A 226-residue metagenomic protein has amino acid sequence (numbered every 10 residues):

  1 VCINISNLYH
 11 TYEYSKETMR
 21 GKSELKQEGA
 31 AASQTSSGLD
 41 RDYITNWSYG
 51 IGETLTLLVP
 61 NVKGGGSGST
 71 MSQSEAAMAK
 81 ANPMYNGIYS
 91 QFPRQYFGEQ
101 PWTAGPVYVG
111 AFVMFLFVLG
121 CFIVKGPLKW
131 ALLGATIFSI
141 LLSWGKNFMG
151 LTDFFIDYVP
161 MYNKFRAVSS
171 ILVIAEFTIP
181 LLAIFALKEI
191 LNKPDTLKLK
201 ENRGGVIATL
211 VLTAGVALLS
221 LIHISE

Functional and structural regions predicted by a protein language model:
V1-Y14, E176, F185: Internal alpha-helical transmembrane segments
V1-Y9, G21, L25-S33, F138 (+1 more regions): Hydrophobic alpha-helical membrane-interfacial segments at the cytosolic entry of transmembrane helices
C2-I3, F112-L119, G134-L142, A175 (+1 more regions): Lipid-exposed faces of alpha-helical membrane segments in multi-pass integral membrane proteins
S6-G120, S225: Periplasmic/ER-lumenal interhelical loops and adjacent helix-loop junctions in multi-pass membrane proteins
E75-Q91, L116-K146, D195-A208: Membrane-interface helix-loop-helix junctions at transmembrane boundaries of multi-pass membrane enzymes, predominantly
R94-V107, F138-T178, L191, K198-K200 (+1 more regions): Membrane-helix boundary/interfacial segments in multi-pass membrane proteins
K125, E176-G215: Membrane-interface junctions at the ends of membrane-embedded or membrane-associated helices
S220-E226: Residue-level detector of conserved catalytic or cofactor/ligand-binding positions in enzyme active sites
